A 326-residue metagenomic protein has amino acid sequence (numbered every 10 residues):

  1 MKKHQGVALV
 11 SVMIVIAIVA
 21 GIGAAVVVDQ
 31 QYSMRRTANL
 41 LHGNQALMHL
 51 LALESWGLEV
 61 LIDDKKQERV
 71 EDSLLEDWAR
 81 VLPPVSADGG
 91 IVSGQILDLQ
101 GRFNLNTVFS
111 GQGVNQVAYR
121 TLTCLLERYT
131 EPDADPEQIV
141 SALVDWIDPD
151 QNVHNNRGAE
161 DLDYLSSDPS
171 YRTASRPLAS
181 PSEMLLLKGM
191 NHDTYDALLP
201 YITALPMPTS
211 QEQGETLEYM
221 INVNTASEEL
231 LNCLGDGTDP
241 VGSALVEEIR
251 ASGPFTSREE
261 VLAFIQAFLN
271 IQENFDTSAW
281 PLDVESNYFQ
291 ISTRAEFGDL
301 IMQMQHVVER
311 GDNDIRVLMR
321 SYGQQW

Functional and structural regions predicted by a protein language model:
K2-W326: Compositionally biased linear targeting/interaction segments
